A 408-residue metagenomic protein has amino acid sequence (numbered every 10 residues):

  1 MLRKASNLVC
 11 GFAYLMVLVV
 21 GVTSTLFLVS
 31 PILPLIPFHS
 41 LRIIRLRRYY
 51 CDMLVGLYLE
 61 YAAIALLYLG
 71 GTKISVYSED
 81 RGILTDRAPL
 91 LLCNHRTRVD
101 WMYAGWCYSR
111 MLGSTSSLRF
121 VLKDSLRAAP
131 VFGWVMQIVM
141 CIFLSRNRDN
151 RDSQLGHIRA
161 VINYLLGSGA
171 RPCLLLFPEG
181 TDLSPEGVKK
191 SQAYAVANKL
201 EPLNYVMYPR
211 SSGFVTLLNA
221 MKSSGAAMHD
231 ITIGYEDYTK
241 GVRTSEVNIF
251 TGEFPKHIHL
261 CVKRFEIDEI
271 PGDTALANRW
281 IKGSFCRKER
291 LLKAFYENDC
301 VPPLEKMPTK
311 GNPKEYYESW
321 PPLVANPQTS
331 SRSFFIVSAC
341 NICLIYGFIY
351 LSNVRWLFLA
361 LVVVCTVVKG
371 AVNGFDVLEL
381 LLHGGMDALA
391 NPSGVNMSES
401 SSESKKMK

Functional and structural regions predicted by a protein language model:
M1-L28, S319-D376: Alpha-helical bilayer-embedded segments of polytopic membrane proteins, i.e., transmembrane/intramembrane helices
M1-P89, H95-T97, Y103: Membrane-anchoring hydrophobic helices of lipid-metabolizing enzymes
F38-I43, N147-N150, K199, L351 (+1 more regions): Short, solvent-exposed helix-helix connector turns and helix-capping sites enriched in acidic/polar residues
V55-E60, A129, R210-F214, P255: A structural signal for well-ordered alpha-helical scaffolds and beta->alpha junctions
Y58, W101, F143, C173 (+2 more regions): Tryptophan-centered motif/residue detector
E60, I64, P392-K408: Cytosolic juxtamembrane regulatory segments of multi-pass membrane proteins
A65-S245: Soluble catalytic domains of membrane acyltransferases
H157-N163, A170, S191-I336, F358 (+2 more regions): Catalytic lobes of large eukaryotic enzymes
